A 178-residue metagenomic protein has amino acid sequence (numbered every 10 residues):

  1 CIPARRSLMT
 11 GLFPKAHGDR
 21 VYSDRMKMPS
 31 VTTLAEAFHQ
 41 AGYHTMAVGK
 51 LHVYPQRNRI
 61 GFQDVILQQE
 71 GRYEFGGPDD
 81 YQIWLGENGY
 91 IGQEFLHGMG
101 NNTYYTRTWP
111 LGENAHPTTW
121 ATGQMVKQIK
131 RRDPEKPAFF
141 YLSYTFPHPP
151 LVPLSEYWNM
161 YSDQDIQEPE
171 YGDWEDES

Functional and structural regions predicted by a protein language model:
C1-S178: Formylglycine-dependent sulfatase
